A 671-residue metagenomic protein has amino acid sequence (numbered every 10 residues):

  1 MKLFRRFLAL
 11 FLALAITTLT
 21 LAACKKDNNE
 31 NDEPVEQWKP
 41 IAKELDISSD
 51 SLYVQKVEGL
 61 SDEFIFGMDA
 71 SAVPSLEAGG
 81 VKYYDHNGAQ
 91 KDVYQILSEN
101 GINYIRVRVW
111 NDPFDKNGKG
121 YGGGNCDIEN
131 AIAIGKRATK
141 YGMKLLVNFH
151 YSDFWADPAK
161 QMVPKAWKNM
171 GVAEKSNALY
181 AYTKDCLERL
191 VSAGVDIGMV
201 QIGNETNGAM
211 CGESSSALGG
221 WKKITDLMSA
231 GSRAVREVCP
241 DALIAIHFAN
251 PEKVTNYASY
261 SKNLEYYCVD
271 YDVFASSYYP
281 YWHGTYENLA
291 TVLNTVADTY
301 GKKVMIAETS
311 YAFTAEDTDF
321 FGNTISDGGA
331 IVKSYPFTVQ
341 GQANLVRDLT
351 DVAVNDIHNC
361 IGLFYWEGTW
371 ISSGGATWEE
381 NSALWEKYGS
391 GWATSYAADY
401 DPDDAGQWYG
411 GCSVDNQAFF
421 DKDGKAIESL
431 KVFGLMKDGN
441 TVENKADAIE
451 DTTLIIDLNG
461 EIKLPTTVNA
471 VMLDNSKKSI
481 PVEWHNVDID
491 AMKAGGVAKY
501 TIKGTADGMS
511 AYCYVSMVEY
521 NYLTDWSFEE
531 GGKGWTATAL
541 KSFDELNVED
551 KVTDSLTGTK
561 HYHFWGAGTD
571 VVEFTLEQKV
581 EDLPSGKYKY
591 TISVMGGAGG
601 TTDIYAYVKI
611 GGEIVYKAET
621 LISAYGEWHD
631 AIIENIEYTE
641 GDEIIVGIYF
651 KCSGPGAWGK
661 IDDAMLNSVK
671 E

Functional and structural regions predicted by a protein language model:
D46, V57-F66, A70, V518-D544: Extracellular carbohydrate-recognition regions
L52, T314-D327, I331, P336-L345 (+1 more regions): Aromatic-rich peripheral "rim/lid" segments of glycoside hydrolase catalytic domains that contact and position glycan
M68, K136, V147, F528 (+3 more regions): Extra-cytoplasmic beta-strand recognition segments
A89-A156, G220-A245, L289-T299: Aromatic-lined substrate-binding rim segments of carbohydrate-active enzymes
D92, E529-H563, A567-D570: Extracellular glycan-recognition surfaces and repeat-rich motifs
G120-Y121, C126-N130, A156-K262, V269 (+2 more regions): Active-site cleft segment of glycoside hydrolase catalytic domains centered on the general acid/base Glu
N475-Y514: Serine/threonine-rich, repeat-prone extracellular segments and beta-strand-based repeat modules of secreted/surface
G611-E643, G654: Extracellular carbohydrate recognition and processing domains and analogous Trp-centered ligand-binding platforms
